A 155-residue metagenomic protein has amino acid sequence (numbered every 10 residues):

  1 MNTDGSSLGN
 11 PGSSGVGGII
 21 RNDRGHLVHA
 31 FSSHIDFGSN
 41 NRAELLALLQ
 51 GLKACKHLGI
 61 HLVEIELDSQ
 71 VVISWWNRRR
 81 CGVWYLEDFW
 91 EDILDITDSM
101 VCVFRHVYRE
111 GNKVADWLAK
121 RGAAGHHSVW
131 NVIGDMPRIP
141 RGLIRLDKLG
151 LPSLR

Functional and structural regions predicted by a protein language model:
M1-R155: Primary recognition of RNase H-like, Mg2+-dependent phosphodiesterase/nuclease domains
